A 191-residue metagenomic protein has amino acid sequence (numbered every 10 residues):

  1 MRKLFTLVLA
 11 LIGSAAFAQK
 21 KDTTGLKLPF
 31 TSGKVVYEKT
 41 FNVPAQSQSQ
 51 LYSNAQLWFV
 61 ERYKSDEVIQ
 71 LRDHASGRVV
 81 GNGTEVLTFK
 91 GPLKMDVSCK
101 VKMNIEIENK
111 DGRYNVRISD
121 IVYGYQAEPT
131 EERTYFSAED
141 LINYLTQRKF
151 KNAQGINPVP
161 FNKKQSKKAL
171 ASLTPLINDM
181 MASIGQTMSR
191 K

Functional and structural regions predicted by a protein language model:
M1-T23: Bacterial Sec-dependent N-terminal signal peptides
Q19-K191: Ser/Thr-rich, low-complexity intrinsically disordered terminal regions
